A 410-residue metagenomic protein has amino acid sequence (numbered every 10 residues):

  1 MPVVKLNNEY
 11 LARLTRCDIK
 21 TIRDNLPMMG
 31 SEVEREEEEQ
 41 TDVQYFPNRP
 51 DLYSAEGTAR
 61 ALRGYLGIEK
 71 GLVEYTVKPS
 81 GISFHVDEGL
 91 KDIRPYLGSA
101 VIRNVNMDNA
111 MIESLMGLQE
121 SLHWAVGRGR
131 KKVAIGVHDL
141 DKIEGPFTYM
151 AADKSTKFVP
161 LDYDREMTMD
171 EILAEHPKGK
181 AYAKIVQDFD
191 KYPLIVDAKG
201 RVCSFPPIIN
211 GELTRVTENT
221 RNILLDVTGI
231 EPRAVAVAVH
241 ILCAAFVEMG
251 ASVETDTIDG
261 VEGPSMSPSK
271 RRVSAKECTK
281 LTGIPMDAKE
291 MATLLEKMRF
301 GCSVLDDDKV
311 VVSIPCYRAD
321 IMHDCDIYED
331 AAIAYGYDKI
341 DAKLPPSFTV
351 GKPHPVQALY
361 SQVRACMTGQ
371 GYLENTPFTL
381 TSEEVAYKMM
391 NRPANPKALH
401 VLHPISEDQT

Functional and structural regions predicted by a protein language model:
P2-R35, E39-D42, F46-S99, S114 (+3 more regions): Extended, well-folded interaction surfaces typified by the phenylalanyl-tRNA synthetase beta subunit core
V4, E231, A236, I241-I258 (+2 more regions): Short, amphipathic alpha-helical interface elements at domain boundaries that mediate macromolecular binding
R49-D51, N109, G211-L213, E231-A234 (+1 more regions): Short beta-strands and strand-coil junctions in structured, solvent-facing domains, enriched
A55, I112, P232-V239, C325: Short, charged, low-complexity patches
L62, M116, A238-F246, A331: Short amphipathic C-terminal alpha-helix that caps PH/PH-like domains
S83, F246, G250-E277, T282-P285: Terminal amphipathic helices with adjacent charged low-complexity linkers/tails
L90-R94, L213-N219, G263-S265: Short glycine/proline-enriched loop/turn "hinge" motifs that connect secondary-structure elements and lie
S99-N104, A110-L213, T217-N219, L224-D226 (+2 more regions): Prokaryote-biased recognition of long, low-complexity C-terminal linker/tail segments that are poorly structured
